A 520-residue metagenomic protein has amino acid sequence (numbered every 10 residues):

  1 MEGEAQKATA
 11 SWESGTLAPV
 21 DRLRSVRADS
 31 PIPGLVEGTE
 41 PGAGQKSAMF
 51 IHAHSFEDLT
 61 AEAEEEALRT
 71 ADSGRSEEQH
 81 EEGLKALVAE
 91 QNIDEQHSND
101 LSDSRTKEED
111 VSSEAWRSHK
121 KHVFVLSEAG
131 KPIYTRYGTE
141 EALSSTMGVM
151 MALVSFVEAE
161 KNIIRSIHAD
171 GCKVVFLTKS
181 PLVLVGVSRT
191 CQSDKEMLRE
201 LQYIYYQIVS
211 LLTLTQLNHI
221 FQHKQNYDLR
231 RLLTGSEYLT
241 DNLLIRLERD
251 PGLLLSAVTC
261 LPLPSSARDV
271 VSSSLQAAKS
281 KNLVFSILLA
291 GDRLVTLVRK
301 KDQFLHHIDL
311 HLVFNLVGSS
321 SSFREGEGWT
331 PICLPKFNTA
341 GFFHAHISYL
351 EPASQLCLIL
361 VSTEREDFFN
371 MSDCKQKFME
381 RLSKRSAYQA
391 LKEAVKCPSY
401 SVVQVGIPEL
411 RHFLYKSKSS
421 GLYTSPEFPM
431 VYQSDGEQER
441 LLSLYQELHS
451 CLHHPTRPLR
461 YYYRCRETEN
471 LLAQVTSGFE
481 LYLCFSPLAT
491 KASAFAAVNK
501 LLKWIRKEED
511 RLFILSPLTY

Functional and structural regions predicted by a protein language model:
M1-Y520: Intrinsically disordered, Ser/Thr-rich regulatory regions of eukaryotic membrane-trafficking proteins
